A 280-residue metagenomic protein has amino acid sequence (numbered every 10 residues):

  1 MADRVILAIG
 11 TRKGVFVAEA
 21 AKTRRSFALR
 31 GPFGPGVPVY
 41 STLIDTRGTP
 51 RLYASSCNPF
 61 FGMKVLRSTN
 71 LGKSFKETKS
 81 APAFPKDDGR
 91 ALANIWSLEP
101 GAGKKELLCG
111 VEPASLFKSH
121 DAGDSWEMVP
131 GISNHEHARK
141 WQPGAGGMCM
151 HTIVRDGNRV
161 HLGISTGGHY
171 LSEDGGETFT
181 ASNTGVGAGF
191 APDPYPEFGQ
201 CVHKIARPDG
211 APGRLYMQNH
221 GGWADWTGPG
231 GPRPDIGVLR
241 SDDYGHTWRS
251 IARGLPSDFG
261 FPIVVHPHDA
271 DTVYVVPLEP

Functional and structural regions predicted by a protein language model:
M1-P280: Extracellular glycan-interacting surfaces
